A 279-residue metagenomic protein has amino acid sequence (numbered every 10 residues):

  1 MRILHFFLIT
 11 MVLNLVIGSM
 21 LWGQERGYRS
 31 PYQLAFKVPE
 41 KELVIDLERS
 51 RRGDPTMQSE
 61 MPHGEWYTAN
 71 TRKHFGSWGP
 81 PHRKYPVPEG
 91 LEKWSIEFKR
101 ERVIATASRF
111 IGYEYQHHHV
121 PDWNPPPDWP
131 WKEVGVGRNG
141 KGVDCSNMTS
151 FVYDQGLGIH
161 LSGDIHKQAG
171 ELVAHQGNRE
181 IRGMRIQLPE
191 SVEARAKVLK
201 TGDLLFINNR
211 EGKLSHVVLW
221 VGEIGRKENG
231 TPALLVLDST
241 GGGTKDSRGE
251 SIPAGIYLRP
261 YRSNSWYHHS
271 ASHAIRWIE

Functional and structural regions predicted by a protein language model:
M1-F6: Positively charged n-region of N-terminal signal peptides that target proteins for export
F7-G18: Bacterial N-terminal signal peptides
S19-G23: Sec/Tat signal peptide C-region and signal peptidase I cleavage site
E25-D164, I278: N-terminal capping segments
E25-R29, E42, I159-R248: ...with weaker cross-activation on analogous glycine-rich loops/strands in unrelated enzymes
L235, S239-G242, G249-E279: Low-complexity, Gly/Ser/Thr/Pro-rich intrinsically disordered linker/tail segments
